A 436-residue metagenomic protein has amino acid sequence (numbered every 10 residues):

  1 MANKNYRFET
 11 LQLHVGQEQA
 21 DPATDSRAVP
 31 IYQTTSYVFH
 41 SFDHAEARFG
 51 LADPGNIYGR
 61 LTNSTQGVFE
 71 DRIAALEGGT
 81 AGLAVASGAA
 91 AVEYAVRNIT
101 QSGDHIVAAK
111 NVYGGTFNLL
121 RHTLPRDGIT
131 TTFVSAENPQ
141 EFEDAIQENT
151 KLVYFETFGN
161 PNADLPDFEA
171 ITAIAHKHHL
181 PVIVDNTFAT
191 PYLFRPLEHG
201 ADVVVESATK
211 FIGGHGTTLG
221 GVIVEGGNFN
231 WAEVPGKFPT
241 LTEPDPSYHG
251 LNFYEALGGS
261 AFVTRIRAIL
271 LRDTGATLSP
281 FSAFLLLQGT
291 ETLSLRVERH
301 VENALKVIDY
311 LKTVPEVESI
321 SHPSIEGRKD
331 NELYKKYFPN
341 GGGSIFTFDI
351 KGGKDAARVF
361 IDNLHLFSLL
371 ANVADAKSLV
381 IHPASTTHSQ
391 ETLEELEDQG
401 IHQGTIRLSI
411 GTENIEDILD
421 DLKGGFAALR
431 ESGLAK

Functional and structural regions predicted by a protein language model:
A2-N3, G16-A20, L83-T313: Conserved PLP-enzyme active-site core in the AAT-like
A2-N63, D71-R72: N-terminal "arm"/small-domain region of PLP-dependent enzymes with the aminotransferase-like
S41-E93, G115-T123: Conserved N-terminal alpha-helix of the aminotransferase class I/II PLP-enzyme fold
R121, E148, R296, D362 (+1 more regions): PLP-dependent enzyme catalytic core of the Aspartate aminotransferase-like
L152, P181, V203, S319 (+2 more regions): Structural preference for beta-strand elements that scaffold enzyme active sites
V224, T347-D349, S409-G411: Short hydrophobic/aromatic beta-strand micro-patches that form the beta-sheet surface supporting nucleotide- or nucleic
T274-T277, F281-A283, Q288-T292, V297-R299 (+3 more regions): Conserved small-domain helix->loop->beta segment predominantly found in fold-type I
